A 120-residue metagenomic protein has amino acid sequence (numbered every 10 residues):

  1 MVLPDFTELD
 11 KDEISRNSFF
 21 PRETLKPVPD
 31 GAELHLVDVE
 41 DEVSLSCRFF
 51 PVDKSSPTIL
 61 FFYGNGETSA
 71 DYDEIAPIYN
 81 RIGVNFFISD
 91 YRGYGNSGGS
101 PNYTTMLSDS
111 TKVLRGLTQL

Functional and structural regions predicted by a protein language model:
M1-D38, S46-R48: An N-terminal hydrophobic leader/cap segment in hydrolases
D41-V43, K54-S56: Short acidic/polar mixed-charge low-complexity motifs
F49-D53: Short, low-complexity Ser/Thr-rich regulatory SLiMs
S56-G64: Short beta-strand element of the alpha/beta-hydrolase
G64-I78: The serine-hydrolase catalytic nucleophile loop
A76-G98: Conserved alpha/beta-hydrolase
P101-L120: Alpha/beta-hydrolase active-site loop
